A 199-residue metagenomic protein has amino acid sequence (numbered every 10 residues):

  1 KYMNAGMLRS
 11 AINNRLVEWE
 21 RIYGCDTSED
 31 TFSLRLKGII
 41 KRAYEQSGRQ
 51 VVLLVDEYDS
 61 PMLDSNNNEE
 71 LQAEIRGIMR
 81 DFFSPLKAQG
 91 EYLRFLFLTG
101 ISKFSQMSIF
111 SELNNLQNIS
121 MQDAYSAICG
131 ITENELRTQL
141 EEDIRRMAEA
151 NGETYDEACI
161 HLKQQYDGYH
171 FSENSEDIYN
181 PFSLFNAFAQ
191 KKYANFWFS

Functional and structural regions predicted by a protein language model:
K1-S199: Phosphate-binding site recognition
